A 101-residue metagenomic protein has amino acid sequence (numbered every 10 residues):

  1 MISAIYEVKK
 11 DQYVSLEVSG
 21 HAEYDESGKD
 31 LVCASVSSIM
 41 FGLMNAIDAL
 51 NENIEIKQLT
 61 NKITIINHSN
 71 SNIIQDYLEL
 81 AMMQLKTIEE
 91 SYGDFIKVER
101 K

Functional and structural regions predicted by a protein language model:
M1-L31, F41-K101: N-terminal intrinsically disordered, cationic/polar leader segments that include organellar targeting peptides
V32-V36: Short, conserved glycine- and acidic-residue-centered signature motifs in active-site or ligand-binding loops
